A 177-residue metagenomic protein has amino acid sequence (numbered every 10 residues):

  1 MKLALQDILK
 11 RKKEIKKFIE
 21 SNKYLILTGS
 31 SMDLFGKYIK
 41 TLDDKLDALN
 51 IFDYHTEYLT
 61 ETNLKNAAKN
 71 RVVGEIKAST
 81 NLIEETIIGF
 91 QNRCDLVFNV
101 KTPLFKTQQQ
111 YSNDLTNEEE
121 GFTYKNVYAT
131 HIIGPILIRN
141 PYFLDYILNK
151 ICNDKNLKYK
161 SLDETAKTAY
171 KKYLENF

Functional and structural regions predicted by a protein language model:
M1-L27, M32-L42: Flexible gly/pro-rich beta->alpha loop and the following alpha-helix that scaffold active-site loops
E20, Y54, V97, N149-N156: Generic secondary-structure signature for well-ordered alpha-helical cores
L27, I87-N92, G121-F122, V127-I132: Short hydrophobic-aromatic micro-motifs
S31-D33, H55, V97, P135: Catalytic metal-binding/acid-base residues of hydrolase active sites
G36-K37, T60, V100, N140: Active-site-proximal flexible loops/turns
D44-G121: Pocket-forming structural segment of enzyme catalytic cores
V127-F177: Acyltransferase
